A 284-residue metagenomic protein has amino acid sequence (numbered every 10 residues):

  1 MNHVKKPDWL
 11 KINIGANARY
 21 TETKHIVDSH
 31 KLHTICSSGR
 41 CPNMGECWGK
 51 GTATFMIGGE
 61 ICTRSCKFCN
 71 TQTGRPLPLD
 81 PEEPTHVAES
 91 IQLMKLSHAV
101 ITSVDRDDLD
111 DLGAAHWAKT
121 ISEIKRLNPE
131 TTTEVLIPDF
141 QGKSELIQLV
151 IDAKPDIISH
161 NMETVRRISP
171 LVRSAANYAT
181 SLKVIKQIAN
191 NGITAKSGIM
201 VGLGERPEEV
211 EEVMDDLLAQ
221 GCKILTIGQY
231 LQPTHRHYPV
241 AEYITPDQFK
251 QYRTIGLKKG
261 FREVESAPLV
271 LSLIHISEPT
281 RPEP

Functional and structural regions predicted by a protein language model:
M1-S65: Flexible, acidic/Gly-rich N-terminal and inter-domain linker regions that tether and position cofactor-handling modules
H33, S97, D156, K223 (+1 more regions): Short acidic/polar active-site loop segments enriched in Thr and Asp
S37-R40, S266-L271: Acidic carboxylate-rich catalytic motifs and surrounding loops in phosphoryl-/glycosyl-chemistry enzymes
G51-I157, M162-I168, N177-N191, S197 (+5 more regions): Conserved Radical SAM active-site core
S103, M162, I199-V201, Q229 (+1 more regions): Short secondary-structure boundary segments
C222, T226-I227, Q232: Helical hairpin unit composed of two closely spaced alpha helices linked by a short loop
A241-E263: Alpha/beta catalytic cores of nucleotide-metabolism and tRNA/nucleoside-modifying enzymes
H275-P284: Single conserved hydrophobic/aromatic residue that forms the stacking wall/gate of nucleotide- or nucleobase-binding
